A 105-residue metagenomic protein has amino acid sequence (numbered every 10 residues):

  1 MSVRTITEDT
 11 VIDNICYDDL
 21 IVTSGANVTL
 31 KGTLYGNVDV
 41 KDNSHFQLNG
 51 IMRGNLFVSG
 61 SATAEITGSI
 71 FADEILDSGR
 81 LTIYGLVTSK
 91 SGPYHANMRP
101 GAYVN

Functional and structural regions predicted by a protein language model:
M1-N105: Extended beta-solenoid/beta-helix repeat architectures
